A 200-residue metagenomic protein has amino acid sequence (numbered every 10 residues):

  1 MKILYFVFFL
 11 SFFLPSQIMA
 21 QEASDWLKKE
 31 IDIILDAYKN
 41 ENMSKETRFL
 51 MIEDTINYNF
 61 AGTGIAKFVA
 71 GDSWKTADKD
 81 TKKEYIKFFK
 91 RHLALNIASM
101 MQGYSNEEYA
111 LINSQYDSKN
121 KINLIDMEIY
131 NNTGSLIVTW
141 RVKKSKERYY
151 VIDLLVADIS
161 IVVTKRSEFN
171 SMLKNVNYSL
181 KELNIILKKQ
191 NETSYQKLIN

Functional and structural regions predicted by a protein language model:
M1-L4: Positively charged n-region of N-terminal signal peptides that target proteins for export
V7-F8, I18: Cleavable N-terminal signal peptides
L14-A20: Sec/Tat signal peptide C-region and signal peptidase I cleavage site
E22-M101: Early exported N-terminus immediately downstream of N-terminal targeting peptides
F89, Q115, E128-N131, V142-K144 (+1 more regions): A mature extracytoplasmic/lumenal domain signature
L95-T139, I186, Q190-N200: Surface-exposed, charged secondary-structure patches
S135-V163: Short beta-strand edge/turn micro-motifs at domain boundaries
V156-N200: Low-complexity, intrinsically disordered terminal/linker segments enriched in charged and Gly/Pro repeats
